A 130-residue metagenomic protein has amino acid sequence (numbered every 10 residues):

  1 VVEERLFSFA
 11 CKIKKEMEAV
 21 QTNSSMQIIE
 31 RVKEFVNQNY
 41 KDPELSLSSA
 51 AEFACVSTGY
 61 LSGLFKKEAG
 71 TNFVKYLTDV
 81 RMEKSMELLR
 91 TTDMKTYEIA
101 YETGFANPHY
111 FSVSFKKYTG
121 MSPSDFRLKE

Functional and structural regions predicted by a protein language model:
V1-E130: Cytosolic nucleotide-utilizing catalytic cores of signal-transduction proteins
